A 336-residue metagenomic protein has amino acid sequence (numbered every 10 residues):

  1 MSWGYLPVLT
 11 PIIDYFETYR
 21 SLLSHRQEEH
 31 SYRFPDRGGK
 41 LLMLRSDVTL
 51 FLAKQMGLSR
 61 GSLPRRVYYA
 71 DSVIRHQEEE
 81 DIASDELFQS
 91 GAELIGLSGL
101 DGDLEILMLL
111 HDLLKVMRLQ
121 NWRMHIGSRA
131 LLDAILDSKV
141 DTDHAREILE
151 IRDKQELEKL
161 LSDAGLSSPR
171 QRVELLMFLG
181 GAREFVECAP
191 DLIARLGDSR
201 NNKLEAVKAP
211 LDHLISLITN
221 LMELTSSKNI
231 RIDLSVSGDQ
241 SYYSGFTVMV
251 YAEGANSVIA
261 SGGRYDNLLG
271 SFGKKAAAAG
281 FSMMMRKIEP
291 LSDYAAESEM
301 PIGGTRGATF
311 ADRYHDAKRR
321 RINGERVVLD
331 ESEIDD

Functional and structural regions predicted by a protein language model:
S2-Y5, D14-E17, E29, D47-G61 (+2 more regions): Positively charged, Gly/Ser-enriched RNA/tRNA-binding surfaces
T10-L42: Polyanion/phosphate-binding surface patch
P11-I13, H125-S128, E331-S332: Acidic carboxylate-rich catalytic motifs and surrounding loops in phosphoryl-/glycosyl-chemistry enzymes
L22-Q27, S138-K139, F246-V248: Short low-complexity, flexible loop/linker segments enriched in glycine and/or proline with clustered acidic
E29-G38, V140-S162, L166-S168, A252: Acidic, His- and aromatic-enriched active-site or binding-groove loops in soluble protein domains that engage sugars
L44, G127, M283: A conserved hydrophobic position in a structured secondary element of the catalytic/binding core that shapes
I126-K139, E156: Short, conserved secondary-structure transition motifs
